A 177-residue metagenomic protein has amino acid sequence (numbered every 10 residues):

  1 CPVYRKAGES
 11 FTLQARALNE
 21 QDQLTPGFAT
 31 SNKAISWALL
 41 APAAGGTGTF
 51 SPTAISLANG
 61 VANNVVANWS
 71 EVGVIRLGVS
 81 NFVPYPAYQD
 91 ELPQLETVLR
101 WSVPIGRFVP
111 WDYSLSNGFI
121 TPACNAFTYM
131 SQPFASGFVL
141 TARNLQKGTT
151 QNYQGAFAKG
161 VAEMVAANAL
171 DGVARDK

Functional and structural regions predicted by a protein language model:
C1-K177: Core sequence-specific DNA-binding domains of diverse transcription factors
